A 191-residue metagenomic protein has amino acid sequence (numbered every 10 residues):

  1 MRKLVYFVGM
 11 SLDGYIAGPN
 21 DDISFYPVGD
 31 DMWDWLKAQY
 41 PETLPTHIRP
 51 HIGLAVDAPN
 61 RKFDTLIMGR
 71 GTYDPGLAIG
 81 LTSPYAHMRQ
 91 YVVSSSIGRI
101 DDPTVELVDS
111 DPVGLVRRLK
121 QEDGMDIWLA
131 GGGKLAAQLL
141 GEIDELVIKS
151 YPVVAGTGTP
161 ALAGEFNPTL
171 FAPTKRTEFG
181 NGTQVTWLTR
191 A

Functional and structural regions predicted by a protein language model:
M1-A191: Enzymes that bind and transform nitrogen-containing heteroaromatic metabolites
